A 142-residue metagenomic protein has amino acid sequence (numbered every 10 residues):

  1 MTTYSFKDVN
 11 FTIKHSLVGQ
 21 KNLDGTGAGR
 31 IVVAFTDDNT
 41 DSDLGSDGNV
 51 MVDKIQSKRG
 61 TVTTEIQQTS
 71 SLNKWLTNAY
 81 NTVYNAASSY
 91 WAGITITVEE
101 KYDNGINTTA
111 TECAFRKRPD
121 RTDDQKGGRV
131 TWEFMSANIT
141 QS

Functional and structural regions predicted by a protein language model:
M1-S71, G105-E133, Q141: Solvent-exposed edge beta-strands and adjacent loop segments that serve as assembly or binding interfaces
S71-T77: Short, conserved charged micro-motifs
N78-T108: Short, acidic/charged, Gly/Pro-enriched secondary-structure junctions
S136: Residues on the solvent-exposed faces and adjacent turns of beta-rich solenoids used to engage binding targets
